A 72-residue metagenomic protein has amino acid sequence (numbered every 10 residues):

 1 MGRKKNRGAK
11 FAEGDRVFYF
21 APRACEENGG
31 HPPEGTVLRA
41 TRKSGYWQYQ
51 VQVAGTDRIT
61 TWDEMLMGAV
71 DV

Functional and structural regions predicted by a protein language model:
G2-K4, A12-V70: Basic/aromatic-rich interaction segments and small domains that mediate binding to polyanionic partners
